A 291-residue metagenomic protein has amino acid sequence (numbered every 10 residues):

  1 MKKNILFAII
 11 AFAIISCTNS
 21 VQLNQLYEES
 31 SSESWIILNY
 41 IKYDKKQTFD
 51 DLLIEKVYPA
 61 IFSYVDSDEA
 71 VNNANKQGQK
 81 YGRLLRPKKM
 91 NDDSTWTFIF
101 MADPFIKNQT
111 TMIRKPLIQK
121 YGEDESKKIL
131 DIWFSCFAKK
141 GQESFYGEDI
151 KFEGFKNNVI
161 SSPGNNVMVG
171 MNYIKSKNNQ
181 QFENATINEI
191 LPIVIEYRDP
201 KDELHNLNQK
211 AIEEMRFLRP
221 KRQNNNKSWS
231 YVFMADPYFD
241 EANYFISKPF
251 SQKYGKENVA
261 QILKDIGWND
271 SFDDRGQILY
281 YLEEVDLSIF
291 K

Functional and structural regions predicted by a protein language model:
N4-I14: Sec-dependent N-terminal signal peptides
Q22-D44, K156-G170: Immediate post-signal-peptide N-terminus of mature secreted/exported proteins
N39, L52, M171-Y173, A185: Tandem-repeat architecture and repeat-register "anchor" residues
K42-Q47, I174-Q180: Short, surface-exposed ligand-recognition loops at beta-strand->loop->(often short) alpha-helix junctions that present
T48-P59, Q181-P192: Amphipathic alpha-helical segments
Y58-G82, M90-T95, M101-G154, L191-E214 (+2 more regions): An amphipathic, aromatic/His-enriched active-site/gating alpha helix that lines ligand/cofactor pockets
